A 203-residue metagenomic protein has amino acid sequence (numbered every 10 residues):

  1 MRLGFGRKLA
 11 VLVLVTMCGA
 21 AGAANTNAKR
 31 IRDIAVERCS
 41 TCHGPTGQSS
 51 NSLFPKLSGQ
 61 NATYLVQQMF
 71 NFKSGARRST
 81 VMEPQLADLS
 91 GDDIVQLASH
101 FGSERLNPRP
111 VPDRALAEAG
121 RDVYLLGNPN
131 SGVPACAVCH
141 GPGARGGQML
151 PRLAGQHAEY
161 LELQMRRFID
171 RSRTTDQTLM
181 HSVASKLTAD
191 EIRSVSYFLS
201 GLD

Functional and structural regions predicted by a protein language model:
M1-A10: Bacterial N-terminal signal peptides that target proteins for export
A10-V11, A21: Cleavable N-terminal signal peptides
G19-V36, Q48-L53, S103-N130: Electrostatic cytochrome c docking/interface patches
A28, R32, G47-R77, E83-L89 (+3 more regions): Gly/Gly-Pro-rich "capping" loops immediately C-terminal to redox-active cysteine motifs in periplasmic/lumenal
C39-P45, L97, V133-G143, V195: The canonical Cys-X-X-Cys-His
C42-S49, G102-L106, C139-R145, S200: Detector for the c-type heme attachment site
A87-R109, A119, E159, V183-D203: C-terminal capping alpha-helices of c-type cytochrome domains
P108, A115-N130, P134, V138-M149 (+1 more regions): Surface-exposed interaction/gating patches
